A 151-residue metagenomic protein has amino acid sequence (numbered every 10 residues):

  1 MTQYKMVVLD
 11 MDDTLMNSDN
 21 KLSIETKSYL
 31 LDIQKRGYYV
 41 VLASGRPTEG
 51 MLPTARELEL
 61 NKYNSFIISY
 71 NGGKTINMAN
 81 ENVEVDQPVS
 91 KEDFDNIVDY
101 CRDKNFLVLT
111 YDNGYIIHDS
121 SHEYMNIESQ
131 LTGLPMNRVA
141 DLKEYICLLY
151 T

Functional and structural regions predicted by a protein language model:
M1-M6, S23: Mg2+-dependent phosphoryl-transfer enzymes with acidic/Ser/Thr/Gly-rich catalytic loops
K5-S18: Asp-based phosphoryl-transfer active-site loop
T14, K21, P47: Glycine-/small-residue-rich active-site loops that bind phosphorylated ligands and cofactors
I24-M125: Active-site phosphate-binding/coordination module
N126-L142: Acidic, His- and aromatic-enriched active-site or binding-groove loops in soluble protein domains that engage sugars
Y150-T151: Conserved small/polar residues in nucleotide/adenosyl-binding loops
